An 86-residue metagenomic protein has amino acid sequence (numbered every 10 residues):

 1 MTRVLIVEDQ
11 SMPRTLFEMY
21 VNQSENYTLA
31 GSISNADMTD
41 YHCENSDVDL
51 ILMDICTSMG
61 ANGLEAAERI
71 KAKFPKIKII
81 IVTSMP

Functional and structural regions predicted by a protein language model:
T2, D47-D49, K73-K78: His-Asp phosphorelay/catalytic-motif detector in bacterial-type signaling
E8: Conserved acidic carboxylate
S11-G31, A36: Two-component/phosphorelay signaling modules centered on CheY-like receiver
S32-L50: Acidic, metal-coordinating helix/loop segments flanking the phosphotransfer/catalytic sites of two-component signaling
N35, M59-E65: Acidic catalytic/metal-coordinating carboxylates
L64-K76: Short amphipathic alpha-helix used as the core "switch/output" element in two-component signaling
V82-T83: Hydrophobic/aromatic residues positioned on beta-strands within the core alpha/beta folds
P86: Conserved phosphotransfer active-site motifs of two-component signaling proteins, especially the receiver
